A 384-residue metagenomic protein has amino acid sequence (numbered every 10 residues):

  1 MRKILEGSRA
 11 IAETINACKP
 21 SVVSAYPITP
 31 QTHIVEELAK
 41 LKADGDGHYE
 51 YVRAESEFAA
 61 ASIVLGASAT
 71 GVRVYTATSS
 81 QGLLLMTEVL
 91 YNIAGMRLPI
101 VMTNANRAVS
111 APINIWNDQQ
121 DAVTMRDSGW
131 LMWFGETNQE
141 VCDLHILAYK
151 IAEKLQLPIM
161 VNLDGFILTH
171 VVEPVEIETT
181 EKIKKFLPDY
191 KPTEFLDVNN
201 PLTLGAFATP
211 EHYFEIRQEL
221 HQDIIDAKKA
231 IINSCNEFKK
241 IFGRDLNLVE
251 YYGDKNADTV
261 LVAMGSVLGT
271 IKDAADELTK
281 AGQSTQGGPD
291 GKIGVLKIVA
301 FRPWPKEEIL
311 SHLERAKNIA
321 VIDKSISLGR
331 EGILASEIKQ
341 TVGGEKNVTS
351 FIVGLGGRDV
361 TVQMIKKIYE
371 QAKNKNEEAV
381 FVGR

Functional and structural regions predicted by a protein language model:
M1-T124, G129-W130, I146, F166: Thiamine diphosphate
I4-A10, E237-T259: Glycine-/acidic-rich phosphate or pyrophosphate-binding loops and their flanking alpha/beta elements
I113-I115, A230-L246, V262-T270, I298-K306: A general structural motif
W116-G165, N347-G356: Conserved thiamine diphosphate
I159-E250: Conformationally flexible catalytic loops at phosphate/diphosphate-handling active centers
Y251-A281, W304-S311: Redox- and metal-dependent alpha/beta enzyme cores, enriched for Fe-S-associated oxidoreductases and cofactor-handling
G282-P289: Short Gly/Ser/Thr- and charged-rich N-terminal loops/segments that act as flexible capping/hinge elements
D323-R384: Peripheral docking tails and interdomain loops at the edges of cofactor- or intermediate-handling domains
